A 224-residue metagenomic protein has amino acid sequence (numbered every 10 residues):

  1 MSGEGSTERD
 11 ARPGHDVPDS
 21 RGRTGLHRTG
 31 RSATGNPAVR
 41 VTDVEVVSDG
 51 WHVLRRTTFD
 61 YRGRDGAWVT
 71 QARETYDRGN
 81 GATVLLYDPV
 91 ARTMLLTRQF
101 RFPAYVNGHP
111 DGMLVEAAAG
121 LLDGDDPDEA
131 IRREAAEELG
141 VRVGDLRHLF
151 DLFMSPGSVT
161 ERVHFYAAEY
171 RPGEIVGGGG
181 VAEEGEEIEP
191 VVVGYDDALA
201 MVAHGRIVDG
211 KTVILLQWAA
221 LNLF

Functional and structural regions predicted by a protein language model:
S2-D43, R98, P110-M113, H148 (+3 more regions): Nudix hydrolase/Nudix homology domain
R12-R23, R73-R78, L85, V90-R133 (+3 more regions): Conserved Nudix-box catalytic region and its N-terminal flanking loop in Nudix hydrolases and closely related
G30, L54-R55, P103-V106, A135 (+1 more regions): Short hydrophobic/aromatic-rich motifs at helix boundaries and adjacent loops
A33-R64, M113-E116, L121: Short N-terminal secondary-structure initiator segments
V47-A91, Y105: Acidic, metal-coordinating catalytic segment for phosphate/diphosphate chemistry, firing primarily on the Nudix
G50-V53, A91-L96, T160-A168: Conserved long hydrophobic alpha-helices within structured protein cores
R62-G63, D88-V90, F100, E169-G173 (+2 more regions): Short loop segments at secondary-structure junctions
Q71, N80-T83, A118-G210, I214: Unchanged
